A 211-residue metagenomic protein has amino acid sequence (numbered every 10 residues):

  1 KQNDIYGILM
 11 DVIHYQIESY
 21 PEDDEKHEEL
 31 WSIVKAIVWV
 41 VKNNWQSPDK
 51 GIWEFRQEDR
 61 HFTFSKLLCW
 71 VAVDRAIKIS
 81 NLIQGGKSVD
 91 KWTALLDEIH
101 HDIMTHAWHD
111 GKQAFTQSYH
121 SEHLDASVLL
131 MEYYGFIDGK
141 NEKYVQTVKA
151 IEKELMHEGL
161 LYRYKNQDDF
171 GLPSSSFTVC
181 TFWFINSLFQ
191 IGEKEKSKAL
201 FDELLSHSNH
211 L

Functional and structural regions predicted by a protein language model:
K1, A36-K50, D97-T178, A199-L211: Extended glycan-interaction surfaces of carbohydrate-active proteins
K1-N44, K66: Aromatic-rich carbohydrate-recognition surfaces in CAZymes
N3-Y6, F62-W70, D125-V128, T178-T181: Short alpha-helical patches at coil-to-helix transitions and adjacent helical residues in well-structured domains
I8-D23, L68-G85, L129-K140, F182-K196: Well-ordered alpha-helical scaffold segments within catalytic/enzyme domains
E25-S32, W53-L67, K87-D90, Y119 (+1 more regions): Alpha-helix capping and helix-loop boundary segments enriched in small/acidic/polar residues
I33, K87-K91, L95, K143 (+1 more regions): Alpha-helical positions within canonical tetratricopeptide repeat
D49-W53, A76: A short small-residue
E58-Q113: Loop-centered beta-sheet repeat module
